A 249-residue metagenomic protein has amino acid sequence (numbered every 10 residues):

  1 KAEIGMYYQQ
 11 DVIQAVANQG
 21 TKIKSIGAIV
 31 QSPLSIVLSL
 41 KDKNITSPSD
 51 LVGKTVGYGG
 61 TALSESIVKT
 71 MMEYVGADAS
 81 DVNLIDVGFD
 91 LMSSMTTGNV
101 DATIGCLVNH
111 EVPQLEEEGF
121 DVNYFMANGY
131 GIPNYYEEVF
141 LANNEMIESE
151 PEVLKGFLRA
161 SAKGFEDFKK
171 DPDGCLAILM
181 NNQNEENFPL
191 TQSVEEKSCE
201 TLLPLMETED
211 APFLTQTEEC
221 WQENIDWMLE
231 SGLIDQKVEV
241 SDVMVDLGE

Functional and structural regions predicted by a protein language model:
K1-G88, M92-T97, D101-N109, F125 (+1 more regions): Short, glycine-/small- and polar/acidic-enriched structural segments that line small-molecule recognition paths
Q10, D90-S93, G98-N187: Pocket-lining segment of extracytoplasmic ligand-binding domains
I13, K69, P113, Q222-I225: Predominant activation on well-ordered alpha-helical scaffold segments within soluble catalytic domains
K24, L176-I178, Q236-V238: Short, hydrophobic secondary-structure boundary micro-motifs
Y74-A79, E118-F120, E186-N187, L233: Short helix-capping segments at alpha-helix termini
E148-L233: Secondary-structure end/capping motifs
N224-E249: Hinge/cleft segment of the Venus flytrap/periplasmic-binding protein
